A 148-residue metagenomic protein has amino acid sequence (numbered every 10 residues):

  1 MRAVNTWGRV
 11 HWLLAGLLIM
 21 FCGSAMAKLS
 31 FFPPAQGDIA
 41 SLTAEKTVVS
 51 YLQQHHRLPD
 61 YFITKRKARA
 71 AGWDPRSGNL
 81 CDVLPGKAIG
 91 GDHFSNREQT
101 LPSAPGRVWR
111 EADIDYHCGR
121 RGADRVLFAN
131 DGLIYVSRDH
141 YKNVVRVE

Functional and structural regions predicted by a protein language model:
R2-L13: Bacterial N-terminal signal peptides that target proteins for export
R2-V4, S24-A27: Extended hydrophobic/aromatic-rich secondary-structure runs
L14-A15, A25: Cleavable N-terminal signal peptides
M20-C22: N-terminal signal peptide c-region/cleavage motif recognized by signal peptidases
M26-F32, G106-W109: Phosphate-binding glycine-rich loops and adjacent basic patches that engage nucleotide phosphates, nucleic-acid
L29-P85: N-terminal secretory signal peptides
R69-E148: Functional cores of ribonucleases/endoribonucleases
